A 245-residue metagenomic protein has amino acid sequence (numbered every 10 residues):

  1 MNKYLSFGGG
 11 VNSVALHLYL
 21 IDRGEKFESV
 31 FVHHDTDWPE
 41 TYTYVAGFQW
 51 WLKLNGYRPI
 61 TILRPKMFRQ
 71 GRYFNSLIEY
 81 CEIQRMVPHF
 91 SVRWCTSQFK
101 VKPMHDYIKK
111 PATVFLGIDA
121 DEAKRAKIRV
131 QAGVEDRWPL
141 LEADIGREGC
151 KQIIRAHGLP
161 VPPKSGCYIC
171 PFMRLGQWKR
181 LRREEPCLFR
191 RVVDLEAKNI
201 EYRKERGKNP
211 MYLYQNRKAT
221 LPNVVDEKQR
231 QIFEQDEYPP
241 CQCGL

Functional and structural regions predicted by a protein language model:
M1-L245: Nucleotide-activated chemistry modules centered on ATP-dependent adenylation/adenylyltransferase
